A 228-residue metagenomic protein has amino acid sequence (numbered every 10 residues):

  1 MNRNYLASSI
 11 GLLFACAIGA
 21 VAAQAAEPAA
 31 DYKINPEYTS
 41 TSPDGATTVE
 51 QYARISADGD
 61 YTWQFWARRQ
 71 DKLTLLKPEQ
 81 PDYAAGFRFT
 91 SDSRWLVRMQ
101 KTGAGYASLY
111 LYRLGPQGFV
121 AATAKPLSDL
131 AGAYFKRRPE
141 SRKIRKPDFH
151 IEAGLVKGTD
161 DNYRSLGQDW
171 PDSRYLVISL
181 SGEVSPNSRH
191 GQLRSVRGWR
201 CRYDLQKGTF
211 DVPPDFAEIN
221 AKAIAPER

Functional and structural regions predicted by a protein language model:
M1-G11: Bacterial N-terminal signal peptides that target proteins for export
S9-A20: Bacterial N-terminal signal peptides
G19-N35, S108, P116-R228: Acidic, small-residue rich beta-repeat scaffolds with periodic aromatic anchors
A30-Y61: Beta-strand-rich domains and repeat architectures in extracellular enzymes and scaffolds, especially beta-propellers
I55-D58, T102-G105, E183-N187: Short glycine/acidic-enriched loop and turn motifs that connect beta-strands
K77-P81: Surface loop/turn motifs at the tips and blade-to-blade linkers of beta-strand repeat domains
S91-D92: Residue-level detector of Asp-centered blade-edge/turn motifs that repeat once per structural unit in beta-propeller
